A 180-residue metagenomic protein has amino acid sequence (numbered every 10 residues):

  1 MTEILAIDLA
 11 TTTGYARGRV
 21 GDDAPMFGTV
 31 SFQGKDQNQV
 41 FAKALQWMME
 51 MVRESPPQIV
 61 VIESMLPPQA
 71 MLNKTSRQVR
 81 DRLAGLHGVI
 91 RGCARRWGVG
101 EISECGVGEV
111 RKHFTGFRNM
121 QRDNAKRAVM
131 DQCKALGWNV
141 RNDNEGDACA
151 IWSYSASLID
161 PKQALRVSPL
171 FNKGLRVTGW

Functional and structural regions predicted by a protein language model:
M1-W180: Phosphate- and other anionic-substrate recognition elements at nucleic-acid/protein interfaces
